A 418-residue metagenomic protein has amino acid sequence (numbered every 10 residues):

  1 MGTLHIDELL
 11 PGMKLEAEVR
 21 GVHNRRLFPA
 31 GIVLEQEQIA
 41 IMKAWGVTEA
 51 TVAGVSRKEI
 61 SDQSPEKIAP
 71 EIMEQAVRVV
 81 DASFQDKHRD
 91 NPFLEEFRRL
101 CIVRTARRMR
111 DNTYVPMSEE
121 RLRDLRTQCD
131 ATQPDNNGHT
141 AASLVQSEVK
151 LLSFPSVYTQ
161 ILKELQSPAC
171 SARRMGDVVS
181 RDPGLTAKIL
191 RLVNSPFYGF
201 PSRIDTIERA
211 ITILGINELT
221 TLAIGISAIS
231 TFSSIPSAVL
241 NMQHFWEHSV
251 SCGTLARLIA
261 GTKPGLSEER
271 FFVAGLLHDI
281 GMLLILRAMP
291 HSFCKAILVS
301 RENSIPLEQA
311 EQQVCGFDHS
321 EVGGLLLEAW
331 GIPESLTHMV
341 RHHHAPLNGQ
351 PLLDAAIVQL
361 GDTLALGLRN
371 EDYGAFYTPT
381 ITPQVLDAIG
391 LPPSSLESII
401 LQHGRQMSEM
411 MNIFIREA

Functional and structural regions predicted by a protein language model:
M1-I6, P11-R20, Q36-E37, A44-S61 (+3 more regions): Conserved alpha-helical "signature site" that marks functionally important helical segments or helix/loop junctions
R26, Q38: Acidic (E/D-rich), amphipathic helical modules within compact regulatory domains
P29: Thr-Gly-centered strand-to-loop micro-motif
I32, A40: Residues that scaffold, gate, or flank divalent-cation-dependent active/transport sites
P392, L396-I399: Hydrophobic alpha-helical transmembrane segments of membrane transport and translocation systems, primarily multi-pass
